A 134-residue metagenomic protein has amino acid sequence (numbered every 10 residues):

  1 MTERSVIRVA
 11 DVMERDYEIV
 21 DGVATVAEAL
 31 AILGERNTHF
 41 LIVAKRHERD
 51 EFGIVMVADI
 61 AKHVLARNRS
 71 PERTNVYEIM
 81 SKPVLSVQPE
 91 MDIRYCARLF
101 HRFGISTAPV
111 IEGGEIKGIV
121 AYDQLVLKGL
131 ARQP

Functional and structural regions predicted by a protein language model:
M1-P134: Tandem CBS (Cystathionine beta-synthase) repeat/Bateman regulatory domains
